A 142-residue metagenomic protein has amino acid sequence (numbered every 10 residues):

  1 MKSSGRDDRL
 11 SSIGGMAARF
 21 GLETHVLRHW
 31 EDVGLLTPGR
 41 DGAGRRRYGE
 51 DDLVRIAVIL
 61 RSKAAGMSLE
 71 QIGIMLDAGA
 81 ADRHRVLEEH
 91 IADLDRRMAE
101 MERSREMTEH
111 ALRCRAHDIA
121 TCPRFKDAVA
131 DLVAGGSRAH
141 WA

Functional and structural regions predicted by a protein language model:
M1-A18, T37-P38, G49-A142: Arg/Lys-rich, alpha-helical DNA-contact motif
L27-W30, I59: Conserved hydrophobic/aromatic packing and binding residues within compact polymer-binding modules
G34: Glycine-centered, phosphate/nucleic-acid-interacting loop/turn motifs that mediate DNA/RNA or nucleotide
R40-R46: Short, Lys/Arg-rich nucleic-acid/phosphate-binding segment
